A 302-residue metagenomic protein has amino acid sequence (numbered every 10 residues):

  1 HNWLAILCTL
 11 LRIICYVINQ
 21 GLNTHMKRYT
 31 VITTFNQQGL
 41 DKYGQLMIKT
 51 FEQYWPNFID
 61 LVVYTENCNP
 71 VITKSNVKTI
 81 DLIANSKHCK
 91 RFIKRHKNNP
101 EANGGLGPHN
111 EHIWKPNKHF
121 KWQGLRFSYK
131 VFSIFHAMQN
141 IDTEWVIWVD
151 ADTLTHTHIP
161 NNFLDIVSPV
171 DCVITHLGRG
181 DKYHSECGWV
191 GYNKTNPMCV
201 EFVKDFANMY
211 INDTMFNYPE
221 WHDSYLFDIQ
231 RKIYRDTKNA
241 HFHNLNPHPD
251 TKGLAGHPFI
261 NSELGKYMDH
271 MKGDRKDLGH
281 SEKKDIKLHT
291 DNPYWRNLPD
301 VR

Functional and structural regions predicted by a protein language model:
M26-P116, N140-D142, K194, R275 (+1 more regions): N-terminal anchoring/stem segment of glycosyltransferases
K42-Q45, S128-F132, W221-I229: A structural signal for well-ordered alpha-helical segments within the folded catalytic domains of diverse enzymes
H119: Short acidic-hydrophobic catalytic motif
W122, R126-T175: GT-A fold catalytic core of metal-dependent nucleotide-sugar glycosyltransferases, centered on the diacidic
H156-E220: Conserved catalytic core of nucleotide-sugar-dependent glycosyltransferases
T195-N297, V301-R302: Catalytic core and acceptor-binding pocket of nucleotide-sugar-dependent glycosyltransferases
